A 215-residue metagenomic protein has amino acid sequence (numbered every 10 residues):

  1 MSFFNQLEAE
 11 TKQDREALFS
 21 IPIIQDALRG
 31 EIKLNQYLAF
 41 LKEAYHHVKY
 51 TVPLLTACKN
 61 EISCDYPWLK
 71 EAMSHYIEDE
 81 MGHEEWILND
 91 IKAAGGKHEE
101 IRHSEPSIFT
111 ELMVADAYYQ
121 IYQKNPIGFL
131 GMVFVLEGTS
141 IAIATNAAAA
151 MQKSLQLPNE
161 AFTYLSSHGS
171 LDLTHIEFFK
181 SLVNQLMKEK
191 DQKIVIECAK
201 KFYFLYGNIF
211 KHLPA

Functional and structural regions predicted by a protein language model:
M1-A215: Non-heme di-metal
